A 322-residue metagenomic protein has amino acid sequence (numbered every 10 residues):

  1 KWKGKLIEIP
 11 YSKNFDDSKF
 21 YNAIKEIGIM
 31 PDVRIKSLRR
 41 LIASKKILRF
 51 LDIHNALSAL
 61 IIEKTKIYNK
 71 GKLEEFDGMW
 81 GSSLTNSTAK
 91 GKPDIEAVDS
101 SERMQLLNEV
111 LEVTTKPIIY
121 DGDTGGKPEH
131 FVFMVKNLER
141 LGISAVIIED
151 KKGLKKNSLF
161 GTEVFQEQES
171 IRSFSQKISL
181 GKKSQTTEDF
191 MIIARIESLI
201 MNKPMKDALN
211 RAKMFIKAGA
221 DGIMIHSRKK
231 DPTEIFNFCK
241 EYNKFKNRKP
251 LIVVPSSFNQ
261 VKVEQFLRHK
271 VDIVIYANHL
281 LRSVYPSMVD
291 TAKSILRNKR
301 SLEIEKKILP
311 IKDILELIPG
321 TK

Functional and structural regions predicted by a protein language model:
K1: Catalytic domains of cell-wall/extracellular-matrix polysaccharide-remodeling enzymes, centered on de-N-acetylation
G4-I29: NTP-dependent small-molecule kinase module
P10-K13, P255, A277, L296-K299: Residues at the C-termini of beta-strands that transition into short coil/loop
K13-S18, Q260-V261, L281-V284: A short acidic, often aromatic-flanked loop/helix-cap motif at beta-alpha or helix-coil junctions that lines enzyme
S18-E26, N237, K312-E316: Polar/charged alpha-helical tracts
Y21-I24, L267-R268, V289-A292: Short, surface-exposed amphipathic charged segments that create phosphate/polyanion-binding patches used for binding
M30-L38, L57, H279-K322: Extended, intrinsically disordered, low-complexity segments
M30-S256, Q260-I275, S283: Alpha/beta enzyme core
